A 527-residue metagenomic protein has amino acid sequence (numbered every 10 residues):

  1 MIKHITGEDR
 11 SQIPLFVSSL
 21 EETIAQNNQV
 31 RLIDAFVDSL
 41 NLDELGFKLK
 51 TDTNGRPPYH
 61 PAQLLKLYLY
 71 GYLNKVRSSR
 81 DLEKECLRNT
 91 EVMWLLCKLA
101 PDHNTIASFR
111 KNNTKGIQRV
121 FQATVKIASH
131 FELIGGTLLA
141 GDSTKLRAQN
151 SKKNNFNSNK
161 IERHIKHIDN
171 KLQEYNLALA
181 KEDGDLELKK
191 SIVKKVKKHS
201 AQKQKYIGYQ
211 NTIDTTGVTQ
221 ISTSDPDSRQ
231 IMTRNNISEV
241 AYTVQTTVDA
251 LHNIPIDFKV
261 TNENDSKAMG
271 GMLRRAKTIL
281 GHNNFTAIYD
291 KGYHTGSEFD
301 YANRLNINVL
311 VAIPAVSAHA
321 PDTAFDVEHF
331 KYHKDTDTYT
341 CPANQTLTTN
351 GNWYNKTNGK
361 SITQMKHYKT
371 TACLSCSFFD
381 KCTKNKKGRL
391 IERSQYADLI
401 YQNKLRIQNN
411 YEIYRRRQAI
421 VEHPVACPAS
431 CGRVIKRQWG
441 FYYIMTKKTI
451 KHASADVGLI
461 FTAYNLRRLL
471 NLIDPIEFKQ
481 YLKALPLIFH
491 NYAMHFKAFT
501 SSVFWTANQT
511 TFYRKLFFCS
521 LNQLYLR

Functional and structural regions predicted by a protein language model:
M1-I5, T51-N54, E412-R415: A ubiquitous short alpha-helical element
M1-V17, L482: Short, flexible loop/hinge motifs at secondary-structure junctions
T6-G7, Y68, K75-R88, K98-R527: Anion-binding and metal-coordination hotspots
P14-S18, E44-N54, Q63-Y72, T90 (+1 more regions): Glycine-/proline-rich flexible loop or hinge segments
T23: C-terminal catalytic core of Y-nucleophile DNA break-rejoin enzymes
Q26-L69, I391, L399: Basic, short loop/linker segments at the boundary and entry of helix-turn-helix/winged-helix-like folds
M93, C97: An amphipathic, hydrophobic-aromatic interaction surface with interspersed Lys/Arg that forms lipid/phosphate-bearing
